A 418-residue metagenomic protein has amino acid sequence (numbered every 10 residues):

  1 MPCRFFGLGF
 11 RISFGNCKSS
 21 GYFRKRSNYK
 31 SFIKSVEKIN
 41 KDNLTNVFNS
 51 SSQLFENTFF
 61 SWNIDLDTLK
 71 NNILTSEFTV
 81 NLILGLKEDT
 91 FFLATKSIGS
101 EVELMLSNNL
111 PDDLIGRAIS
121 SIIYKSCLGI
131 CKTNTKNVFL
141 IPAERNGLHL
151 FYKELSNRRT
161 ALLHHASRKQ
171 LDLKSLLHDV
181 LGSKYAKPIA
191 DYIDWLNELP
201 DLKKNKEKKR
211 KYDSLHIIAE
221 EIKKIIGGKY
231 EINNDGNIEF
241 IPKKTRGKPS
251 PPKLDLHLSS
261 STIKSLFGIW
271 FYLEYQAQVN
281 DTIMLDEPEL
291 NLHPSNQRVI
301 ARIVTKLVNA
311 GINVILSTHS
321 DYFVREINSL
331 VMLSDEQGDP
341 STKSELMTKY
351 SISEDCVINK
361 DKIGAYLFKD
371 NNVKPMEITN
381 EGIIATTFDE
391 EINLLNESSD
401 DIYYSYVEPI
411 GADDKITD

Functional and structural regions predicted by a protein language model:
M1-L176, V308, R325, V331-C356 (+3 more regions): P-loop NTPase switch/coupling surface
M1-S27, E239-D414: Switch/communication elements of ASCE P-loop NTPase nucleotide-binding domains
R24, N40, L54, K184-K187 (+2 more regions): Alpha-helical protein-protein interaction elements
K41, D113, K208-Y212, H216 (+1 more regions): Generic detection of long, well-ordered alpha-helical segments
L86-K87, S97-I98, Y230-G236, K369: Short, ordered beta-strand-loop transition motifs
L128-I130, A219, A301-T305: Short amphipathic alpha-helical segments and helix-helix/interface helices
G129, K136, L140-G147, Y152-T282 (+2 more regions): Conserved NTPase motor "head" modules and their coupling/switch loops across ABC/AAA+ ATPases, GTPases, and GHKL ATPases
